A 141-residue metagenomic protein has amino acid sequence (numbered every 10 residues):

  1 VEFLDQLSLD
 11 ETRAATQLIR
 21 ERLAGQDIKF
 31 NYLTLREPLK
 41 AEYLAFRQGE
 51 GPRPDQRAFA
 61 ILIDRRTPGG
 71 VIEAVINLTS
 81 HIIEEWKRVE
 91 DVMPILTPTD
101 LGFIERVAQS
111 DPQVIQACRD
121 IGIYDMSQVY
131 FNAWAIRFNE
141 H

Functional and structural regions predicted by a protein language model:
V1-L7, G49-D55, D64, N77-S80 (+1 more regions): N- and C-terminal low-complexity/disordered segments
V1-T34, L44, D100-S110, V114-I121: A domain-level signal for the mature, folded cores of soluble proteins
G25-L78, D125-H141: Exposed beta-strand-loop-beta-strand "reactive/processing" segments of non-cytosolic proteins
S80, V89-H141: Extended, regular secondary-structure scaffolds
